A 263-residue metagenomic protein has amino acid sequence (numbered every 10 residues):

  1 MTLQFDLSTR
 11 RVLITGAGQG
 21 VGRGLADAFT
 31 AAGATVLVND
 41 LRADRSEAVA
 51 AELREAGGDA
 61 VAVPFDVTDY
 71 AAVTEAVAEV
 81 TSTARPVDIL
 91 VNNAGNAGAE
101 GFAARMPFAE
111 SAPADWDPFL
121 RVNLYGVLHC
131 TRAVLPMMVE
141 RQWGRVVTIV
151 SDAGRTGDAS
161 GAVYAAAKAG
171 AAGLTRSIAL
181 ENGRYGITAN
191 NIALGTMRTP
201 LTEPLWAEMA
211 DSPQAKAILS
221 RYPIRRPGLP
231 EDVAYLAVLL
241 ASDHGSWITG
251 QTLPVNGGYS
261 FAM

Functional and structural regions predicted by a protein language model:
T2-Q4, T156, V238, T249-M263: Short C-terminal tail/terminal secondary-structure segment of NAD(P)H-dependent dehydrogenase/reductase domains
F5-L37, I178: Canonical Rossmann dinucleotide-binding motif of NAD(H)/NADP(H)-dependent dehydrogenases/reductases, specifically
A43-D44, P64-V77, P113, D232: The beta1-alpha1 cofactor-binding region of Rossmann-like NAD(H)/NADP(H)-dependent oxidoreductases
G101-F108, A112-D117, I218: Substrate-binding pocket helix/loop in short-chain dehydrogenase/reductase
T131, A167, T175: Active-site helix of classical SDR
P136, L180-E181, S246: Alpha-helical segment proximal to the catalytic Tyr-Lys
G183, T188, I248-G250: Short, small/polar-rich loop/turn modules that mediate ligand/substrate recognition or access, typified
